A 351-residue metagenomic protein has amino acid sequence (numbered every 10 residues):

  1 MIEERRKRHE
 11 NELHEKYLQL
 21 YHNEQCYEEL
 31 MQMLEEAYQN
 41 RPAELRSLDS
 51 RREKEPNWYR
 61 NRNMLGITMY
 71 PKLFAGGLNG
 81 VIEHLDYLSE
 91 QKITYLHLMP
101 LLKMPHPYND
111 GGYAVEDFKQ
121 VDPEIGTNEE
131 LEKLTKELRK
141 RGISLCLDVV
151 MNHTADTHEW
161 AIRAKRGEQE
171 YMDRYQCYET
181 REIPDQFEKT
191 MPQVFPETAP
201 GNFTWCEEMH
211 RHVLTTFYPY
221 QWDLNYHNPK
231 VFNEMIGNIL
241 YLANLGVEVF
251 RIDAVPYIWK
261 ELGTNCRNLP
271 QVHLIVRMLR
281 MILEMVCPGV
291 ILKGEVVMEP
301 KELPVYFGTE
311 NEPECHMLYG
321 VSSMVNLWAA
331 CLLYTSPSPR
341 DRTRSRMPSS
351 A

Functional and structural regions predicted by a protein language model:
M1-N233, N244, V255-W328: Acidic/aromatic-lined carbohydrate-recognition and catalytic surfaces of CAZymes acting on diverse glycans
E248: Receiver (REC) domain switch/active-site residues of two-component response regulators
Y334-T343: Conserved small/polar residues in nucleotide/adenosyl-binding loops
S345-A351: Hydrophobic alpha-helical segments, chiefly the membrane-spanning helices and signal/signal-anchor peptides
